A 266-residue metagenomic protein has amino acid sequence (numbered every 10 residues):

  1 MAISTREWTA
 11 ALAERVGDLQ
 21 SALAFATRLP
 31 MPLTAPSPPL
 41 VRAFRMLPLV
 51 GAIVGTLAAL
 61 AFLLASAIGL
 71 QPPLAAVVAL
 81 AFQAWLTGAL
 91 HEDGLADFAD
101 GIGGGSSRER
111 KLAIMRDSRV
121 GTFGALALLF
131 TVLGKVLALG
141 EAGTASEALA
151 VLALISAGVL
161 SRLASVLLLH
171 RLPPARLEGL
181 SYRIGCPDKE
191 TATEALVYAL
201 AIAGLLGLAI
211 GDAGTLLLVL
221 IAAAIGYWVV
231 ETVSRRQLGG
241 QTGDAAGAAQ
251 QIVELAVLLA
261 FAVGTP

Functional and structural regions predicted by a protein language model:
M1-G88, S107-R110, D117-P266: Hydrophobic alpha-helical transmembrane segments
D93, G103-G104, A113: Glycine/small-residue-rich loop that forms an oxyanion/phosphate-binding "nest" at active or ligand-binding sites
